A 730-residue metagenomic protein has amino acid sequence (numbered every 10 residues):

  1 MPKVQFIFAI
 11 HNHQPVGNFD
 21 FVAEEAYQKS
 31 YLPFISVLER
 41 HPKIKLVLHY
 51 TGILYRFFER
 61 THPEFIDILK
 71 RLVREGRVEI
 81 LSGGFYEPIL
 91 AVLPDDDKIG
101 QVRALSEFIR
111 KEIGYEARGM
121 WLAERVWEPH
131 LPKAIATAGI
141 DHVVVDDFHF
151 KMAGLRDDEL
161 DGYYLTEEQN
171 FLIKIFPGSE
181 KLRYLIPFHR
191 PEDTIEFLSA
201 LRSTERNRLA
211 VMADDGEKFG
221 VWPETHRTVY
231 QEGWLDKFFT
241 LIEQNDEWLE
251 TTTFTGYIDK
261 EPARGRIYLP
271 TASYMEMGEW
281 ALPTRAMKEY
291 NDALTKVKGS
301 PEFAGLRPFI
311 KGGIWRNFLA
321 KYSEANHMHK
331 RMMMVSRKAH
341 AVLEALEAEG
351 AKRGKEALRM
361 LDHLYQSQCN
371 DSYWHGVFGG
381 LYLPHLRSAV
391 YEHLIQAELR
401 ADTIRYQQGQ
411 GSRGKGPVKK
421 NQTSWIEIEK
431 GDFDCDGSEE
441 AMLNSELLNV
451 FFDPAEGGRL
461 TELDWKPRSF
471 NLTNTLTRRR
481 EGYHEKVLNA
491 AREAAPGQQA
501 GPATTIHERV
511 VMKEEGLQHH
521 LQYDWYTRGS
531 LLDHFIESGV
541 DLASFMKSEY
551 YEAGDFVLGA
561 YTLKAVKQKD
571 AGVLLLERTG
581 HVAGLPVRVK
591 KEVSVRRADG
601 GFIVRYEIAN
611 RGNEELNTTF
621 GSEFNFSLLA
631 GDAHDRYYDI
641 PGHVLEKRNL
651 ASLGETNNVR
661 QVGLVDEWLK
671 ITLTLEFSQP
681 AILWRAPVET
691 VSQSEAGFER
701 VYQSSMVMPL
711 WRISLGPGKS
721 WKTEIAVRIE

Functional and structural regions predicted by a protein language model:
P2-L32, E39-H41, E159-L165, Q169-I173 (+9 more regions): Active-site and substrate-binding clefts of carbohydrate-active enzymes
K3-P94, G100-Q101, R118-L122, D141-D147 (+1 more regions): Short, well-structured secondary-structure segments
E24-Q28, D96, G100, E446-K564: Acidic-aromatic substrate-binding/catalytic surfaces of carbohydrate-active enzymes
D97-E124, F171, S199-M212: CE4/NodB-like, metal-dependent polysaccharide N-deacetylase domain that modifies extracellular/periplasmic N-acetylated
R103-E159, K218-F238: Catalytic domains of cell-wall/extracellular-matrix polysaccharide-remodeling enzymes, centered on de-N-acetylation
E116, S203-R206, A213, E577-A630: Acidic, contiguous internal or C-terminal segments within carbohydrate-active enzymes that form a structured patch used
D432, E552-K590, A598-R605, G612 (+1 more regions): Beta-strand-rich recognition/accessory modules
G600-I603, A609-W684: Polysaccharide-binding surfaces and accessory modules of carbohydrate-active proteins
